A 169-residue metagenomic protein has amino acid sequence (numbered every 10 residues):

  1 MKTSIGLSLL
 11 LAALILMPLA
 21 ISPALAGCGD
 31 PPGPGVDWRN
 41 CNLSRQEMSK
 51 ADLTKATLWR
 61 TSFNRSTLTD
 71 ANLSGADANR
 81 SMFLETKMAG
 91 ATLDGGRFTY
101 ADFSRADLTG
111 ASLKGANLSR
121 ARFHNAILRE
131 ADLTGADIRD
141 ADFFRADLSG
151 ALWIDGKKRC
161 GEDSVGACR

Functional and structural regions predicted by a protein language model:
M1-L10: Bacterial N-terminal signal peptides that target proteins for export
T3-S4, M17, D147: Hydrophobic alpha-helical context, especially transmembrane and signal-peptide helices
G6-L7, L19, A91, A121: Intrinsically disordered and other compositionally biased segments
L14-A24: C-terminal segment of classical bacterial N-terminal signal peptides
A24-R169: Tandem repeat scaffolds
